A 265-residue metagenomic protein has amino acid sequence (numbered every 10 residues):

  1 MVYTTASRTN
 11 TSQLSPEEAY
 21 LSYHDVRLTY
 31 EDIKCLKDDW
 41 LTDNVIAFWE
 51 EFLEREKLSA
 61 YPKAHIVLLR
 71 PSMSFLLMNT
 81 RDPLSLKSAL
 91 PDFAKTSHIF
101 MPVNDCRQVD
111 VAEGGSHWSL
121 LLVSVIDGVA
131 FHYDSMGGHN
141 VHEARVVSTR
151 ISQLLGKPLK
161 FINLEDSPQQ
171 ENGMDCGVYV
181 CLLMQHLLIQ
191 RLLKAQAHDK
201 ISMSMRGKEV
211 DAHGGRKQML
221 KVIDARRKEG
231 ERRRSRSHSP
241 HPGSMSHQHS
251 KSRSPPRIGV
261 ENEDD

Functional and structural regions predicted by a protein language model:
M1-S119, V123-G128: Cysteine protease catalytic domains with a Cys-His-Asp triad
Y3, I201, D211, K221 (+2 more regions): Coiled-coil-like amphipathic alpha-helices with heptad-repeat character
T11, S235-V260: Phospho-regulated RS/SR low-complexity segments
Y61-L69, K157-L164, S237-S239: Short glycine-rich, low-complexity/disordered patches
P83-A225, E263: Cysteine protease-like catalytic core of ubiquitin/ubiquitin-like
D211-M245: Long hydrophobic alpha-helical segments typical of transmembrane helices together with their membrane-interfacial
